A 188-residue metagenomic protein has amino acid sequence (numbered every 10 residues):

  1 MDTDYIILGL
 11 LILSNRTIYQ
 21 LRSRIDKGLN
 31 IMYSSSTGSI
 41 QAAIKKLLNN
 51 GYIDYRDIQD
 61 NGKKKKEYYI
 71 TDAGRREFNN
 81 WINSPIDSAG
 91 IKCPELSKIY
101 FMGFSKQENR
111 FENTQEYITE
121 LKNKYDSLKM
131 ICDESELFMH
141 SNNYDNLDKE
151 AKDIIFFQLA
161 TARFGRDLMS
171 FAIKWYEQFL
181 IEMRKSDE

Functional and structural regions predicted by a protein language model:
M1-E95: Basic helix-turn-helix/winged-helix DNA-binding cores and closely related short helical interaction motifs
D4-Y5, N30, Q107-F111, K152-I155 (+1 more regions): Active-site oxyanion-binding pockets that recognize sulfate/phosphate
T17, L21, A43, K124-S127 (+2 more regions): Amphipathic, well-ordered alpha-helical segments in soluble domains
T37, K64, A89, F111-T114 (+2 more regions): Amphipathic, non-membrane alpha-helical segments in soluble helical-bundle scaffolds
N80-S127: Amphipathic alpha-helical dimerization/coiled-coil segments that flank or bridge DNA-binding/regulatory modules
T114, I131-E188: Charged, low-complexity intrinsically disordered regulatory/assembly segments
